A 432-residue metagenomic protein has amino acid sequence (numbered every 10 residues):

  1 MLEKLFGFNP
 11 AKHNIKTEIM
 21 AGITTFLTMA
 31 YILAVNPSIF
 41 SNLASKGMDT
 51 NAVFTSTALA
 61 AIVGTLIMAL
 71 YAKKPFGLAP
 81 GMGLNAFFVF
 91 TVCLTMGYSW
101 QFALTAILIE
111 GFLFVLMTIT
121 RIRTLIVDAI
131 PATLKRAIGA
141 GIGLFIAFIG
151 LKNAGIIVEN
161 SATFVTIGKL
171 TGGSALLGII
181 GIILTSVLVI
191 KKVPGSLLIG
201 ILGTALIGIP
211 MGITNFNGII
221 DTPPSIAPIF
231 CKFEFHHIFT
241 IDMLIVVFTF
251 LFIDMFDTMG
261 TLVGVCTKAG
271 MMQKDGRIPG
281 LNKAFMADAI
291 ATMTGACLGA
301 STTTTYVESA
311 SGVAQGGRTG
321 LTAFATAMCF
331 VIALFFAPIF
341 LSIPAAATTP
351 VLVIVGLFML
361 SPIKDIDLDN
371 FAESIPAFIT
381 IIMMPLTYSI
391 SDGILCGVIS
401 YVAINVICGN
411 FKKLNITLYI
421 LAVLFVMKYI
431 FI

Functional and structural regions predicted by a protein language model:
M1-A52, V165-I167, I199-N282, V423-M427: Helix-loop-helix hairpins and the membrane-proximal interhelical loops of multi-pass alpha-helical transport proteins
L2-N36, A60-A61, G81-F90, L94-I142 (+1 more regions): Helix-loop-helix junctions within the multi-pass membrane cores of secondary transporters/permeases
A11-G22, K46, T50, F54 (+21 more regions): Hydrophobic, aromatic-rich alpha-helical transmembrane segments and their membrane-interface anchor motifs
I19, I39, I126, G195 (+3 more regions): Residue-level signature of catalytic and energy-coupling elements of molecular machines, predominantly ATP/GTP-dependent
I23-A30, L70, L151, M255 (+2 more regions): Hydrophobic/aromatic residues within the transmembrane alpha-helices of Major Facilitator Superfamily
S38-A52, T91-F102, I241-L244, S342-P344 (+1 more regions): Helix-coil boundary and interhelical linker segments in multi-pass alpha-helical membrane proteins
A60-M82: Juxtamembrane transmembrane-helix boundary signature
M96-P210, T214, F324-I432: Membrane-embedded alpha-helical modules
